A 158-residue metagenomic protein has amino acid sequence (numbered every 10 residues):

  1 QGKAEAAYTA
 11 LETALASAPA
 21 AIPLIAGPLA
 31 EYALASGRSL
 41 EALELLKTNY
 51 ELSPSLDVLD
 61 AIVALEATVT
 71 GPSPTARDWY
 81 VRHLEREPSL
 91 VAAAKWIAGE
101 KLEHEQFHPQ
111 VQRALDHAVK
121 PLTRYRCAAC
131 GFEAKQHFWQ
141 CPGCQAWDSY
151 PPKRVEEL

Functional and structural regions predicted by a protein language model:
Q1, Y32-A33, L65-T68, A98-L102: Residue at a conserved register position within TPR or TPR-like alpha-solenoid repeats
K3-A16, R38-E51, G71-R86, E105-L122: Alpha-helical repeat scaffolds
E12, G27-E31, K47, D60 (+2 more regions): Amphipathic alpha-helical repeat scaffolds
P23-P28, D57-I62, A92-W96: Alpha-solenoid helical repeat scaffolds
L84-L158: Cys/His-clustered metal-coordination modules, chiefly Zn-binding fingers
